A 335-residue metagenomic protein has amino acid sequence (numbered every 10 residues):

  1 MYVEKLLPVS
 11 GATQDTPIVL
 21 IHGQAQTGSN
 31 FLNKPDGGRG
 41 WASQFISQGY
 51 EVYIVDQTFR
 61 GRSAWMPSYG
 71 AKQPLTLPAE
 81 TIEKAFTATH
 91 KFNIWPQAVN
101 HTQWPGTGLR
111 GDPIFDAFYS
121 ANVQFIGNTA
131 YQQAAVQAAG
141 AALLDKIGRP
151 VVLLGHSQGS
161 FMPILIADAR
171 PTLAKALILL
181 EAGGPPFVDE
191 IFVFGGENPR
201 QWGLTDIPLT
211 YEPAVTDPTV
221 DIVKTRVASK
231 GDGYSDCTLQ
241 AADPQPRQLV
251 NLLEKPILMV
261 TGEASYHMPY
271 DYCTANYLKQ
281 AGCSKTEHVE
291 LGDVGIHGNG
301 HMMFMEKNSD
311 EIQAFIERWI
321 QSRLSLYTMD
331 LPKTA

Functional and structural regions predicted by a protein language model:
S10-N100: Short, surface-exposed "cap/lid" segments of acyl-processing enzymes
Q103-P105, L109-D116, S120-V152: Conserved acidic catalytic loop of the alpha/beta-hydrolase fold
L154-P163: Gly/Ala-rich beta-loop-alpha elbow adjacent to hydrolase catalytic centers
T172-I191: A conserved short beta-strand
P186, E263-P269: Acidic catalytic loop of the alpha/beta-hydrolase fold
L253, M259-T261: Short beta-strand/loop motif that positions the catalytic acidic residue of the alpha/beta-hydrolase fold
K279-G298: Catalytic histidine neighborhood in serine/cysteine hydrolases with alpha/beta-hydrolase-type architecture
V294-A335: Catalytic active-site module of serine/aspartate enzymes centered on a nucleophile-bearing elbow/loop
